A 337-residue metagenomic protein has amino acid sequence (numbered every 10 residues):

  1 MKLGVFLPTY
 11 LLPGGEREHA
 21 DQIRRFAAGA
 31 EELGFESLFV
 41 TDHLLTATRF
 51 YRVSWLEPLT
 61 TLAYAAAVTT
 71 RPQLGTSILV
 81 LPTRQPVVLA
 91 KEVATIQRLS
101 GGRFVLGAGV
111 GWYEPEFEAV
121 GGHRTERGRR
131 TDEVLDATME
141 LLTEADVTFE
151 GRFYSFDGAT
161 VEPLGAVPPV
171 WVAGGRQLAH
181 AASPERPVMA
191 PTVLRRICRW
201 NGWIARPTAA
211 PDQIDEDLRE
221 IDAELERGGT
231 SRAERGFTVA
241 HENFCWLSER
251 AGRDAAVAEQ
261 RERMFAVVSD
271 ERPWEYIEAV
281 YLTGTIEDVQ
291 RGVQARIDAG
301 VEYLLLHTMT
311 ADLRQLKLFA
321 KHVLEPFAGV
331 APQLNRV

Functional and structural regions predicted by a protein language model:
M1-V337: Active-site-adjacent structural elements that line small-molecule/cofactor binding pockets in enzymes
